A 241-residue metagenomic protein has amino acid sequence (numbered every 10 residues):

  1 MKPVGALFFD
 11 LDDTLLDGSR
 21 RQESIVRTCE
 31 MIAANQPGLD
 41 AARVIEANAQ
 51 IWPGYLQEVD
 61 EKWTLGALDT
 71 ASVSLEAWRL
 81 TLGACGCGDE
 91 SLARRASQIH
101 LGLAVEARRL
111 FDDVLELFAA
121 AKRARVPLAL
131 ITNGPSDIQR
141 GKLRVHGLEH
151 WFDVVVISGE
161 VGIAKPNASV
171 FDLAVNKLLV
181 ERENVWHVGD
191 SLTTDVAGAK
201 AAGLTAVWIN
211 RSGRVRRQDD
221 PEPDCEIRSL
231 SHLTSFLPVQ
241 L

Functional and structural regions predicted by a protein language model:
M1-L7, G18-S19, L39, L115 (+2 more regions): Asp-based, Mg2+/Mn2+-dependent phosphohydrolase catalytic module
M1-Q50: Active-site neighborhood of HAD-like aspartate-dependent phosphohydrolases
E23-R27, S72-E76, D137, S169: A generic alpha-helix surface/boundary motif
A33-N48, C85-Q98, W151: Short, surface-exposed acidic
Q50-I99: A metal-dependent, Asp-based hydrolase signature
H100-A107: Surface-exposed cleft-lining segments at the edges of enzyme active sites
